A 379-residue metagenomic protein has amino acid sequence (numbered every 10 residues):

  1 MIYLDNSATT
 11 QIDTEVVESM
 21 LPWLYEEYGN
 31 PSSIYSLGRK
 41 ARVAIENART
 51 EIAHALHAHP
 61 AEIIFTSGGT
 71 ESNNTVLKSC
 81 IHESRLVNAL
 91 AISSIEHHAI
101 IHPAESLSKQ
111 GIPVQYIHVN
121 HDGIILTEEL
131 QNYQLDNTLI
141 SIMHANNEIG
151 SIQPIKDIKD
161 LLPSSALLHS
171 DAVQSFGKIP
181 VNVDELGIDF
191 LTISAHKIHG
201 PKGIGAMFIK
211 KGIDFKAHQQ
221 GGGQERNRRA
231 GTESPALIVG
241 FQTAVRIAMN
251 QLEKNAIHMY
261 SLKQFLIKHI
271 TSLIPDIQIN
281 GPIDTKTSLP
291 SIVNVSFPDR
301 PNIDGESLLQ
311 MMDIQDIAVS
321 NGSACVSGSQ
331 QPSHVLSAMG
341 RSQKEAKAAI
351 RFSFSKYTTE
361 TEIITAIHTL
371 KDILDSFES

Functional and structural regions predicted by a protein language model:
M1-S379: Pyridoxal 5′-phosphate
